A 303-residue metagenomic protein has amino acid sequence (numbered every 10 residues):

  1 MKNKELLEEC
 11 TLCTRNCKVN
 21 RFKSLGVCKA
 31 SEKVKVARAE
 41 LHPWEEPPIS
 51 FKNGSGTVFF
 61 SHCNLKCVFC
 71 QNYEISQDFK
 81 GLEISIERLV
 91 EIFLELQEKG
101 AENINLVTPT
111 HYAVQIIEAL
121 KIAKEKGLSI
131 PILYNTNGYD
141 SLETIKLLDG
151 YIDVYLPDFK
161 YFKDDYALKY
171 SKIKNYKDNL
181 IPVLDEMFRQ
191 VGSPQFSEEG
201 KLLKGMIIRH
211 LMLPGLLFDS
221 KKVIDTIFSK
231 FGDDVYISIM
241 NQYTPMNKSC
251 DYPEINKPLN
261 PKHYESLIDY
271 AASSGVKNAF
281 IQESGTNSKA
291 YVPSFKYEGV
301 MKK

Functional and structural regions predicted by a protein language model:
M1-L25, G192-K303: Auxiliary Fe-S-binding modules of radical SAM enzymes
K29-V154, K163-D164: Conserved Radical SAM active-site core
G56, I104, I132-Y134, Y155-P157 (+3 more regions): Hydrophobic faces of well-ordered beta-strands that scaffold small-molecule active sites in alpha/beta enzyme cores
S76, A113, G138-S141, F159-K177 (+3 more regions): Conserved radical SAM core fold
I86-L89, I116, L180, L184 (+3 more regions): Aromatic/hydrophobic pocket-lining residues that form the small-molecule binding cavity in soluble enzyme cores
A119-P131, V183-M187, P261-L267: Alpha-helix-loop-beta-strand connector modules within alpha/beta enzyme cores
D149-D164, D234-Y243: Non-cysteine beta-strand/loop elements that form the S-adenosyl-L-methionine
L168-E199: Anionic-ligand binding region
